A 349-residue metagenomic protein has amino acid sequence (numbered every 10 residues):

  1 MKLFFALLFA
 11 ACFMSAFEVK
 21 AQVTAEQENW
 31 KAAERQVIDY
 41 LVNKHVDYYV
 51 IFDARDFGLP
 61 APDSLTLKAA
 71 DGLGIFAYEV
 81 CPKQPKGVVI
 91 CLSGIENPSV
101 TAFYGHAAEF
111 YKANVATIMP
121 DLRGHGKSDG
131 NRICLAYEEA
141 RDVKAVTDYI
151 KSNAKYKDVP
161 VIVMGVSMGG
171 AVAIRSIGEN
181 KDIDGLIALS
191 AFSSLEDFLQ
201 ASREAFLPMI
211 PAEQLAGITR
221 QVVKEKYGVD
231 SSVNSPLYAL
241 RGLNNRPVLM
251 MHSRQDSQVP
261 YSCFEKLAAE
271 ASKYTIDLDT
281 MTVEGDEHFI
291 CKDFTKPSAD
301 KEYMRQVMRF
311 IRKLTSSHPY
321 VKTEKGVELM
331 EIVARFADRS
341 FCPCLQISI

Functional and structural regions predicted by a protein language model:
V19-K68, F76-Y78, E324-K325, C344: An N-terminal hydrophobic leader/cap segment in hydrolases
E96-A108: The serine-hydrolase catalytic nucleophile loop
F110-D129: Conserved alpha/beta-hydrolase
I133-A154: Alpha/beta-hydrolase active-site loop
R175-V229: Hydrolase active-site cap/lid region
L243-N244, L249-H252, D256: Short beta-strand/loop motif that positions the catalytic acidic residue of the alpha/beta-hydrolase fold
S257-C263: Conserved alpha/beta-hydrolase "acid-adjacent" motif
E265, A269, K273-I349: C-terminal catalytic histidine-bearing segment of alpha/beta-hydrolase fold enzymes
